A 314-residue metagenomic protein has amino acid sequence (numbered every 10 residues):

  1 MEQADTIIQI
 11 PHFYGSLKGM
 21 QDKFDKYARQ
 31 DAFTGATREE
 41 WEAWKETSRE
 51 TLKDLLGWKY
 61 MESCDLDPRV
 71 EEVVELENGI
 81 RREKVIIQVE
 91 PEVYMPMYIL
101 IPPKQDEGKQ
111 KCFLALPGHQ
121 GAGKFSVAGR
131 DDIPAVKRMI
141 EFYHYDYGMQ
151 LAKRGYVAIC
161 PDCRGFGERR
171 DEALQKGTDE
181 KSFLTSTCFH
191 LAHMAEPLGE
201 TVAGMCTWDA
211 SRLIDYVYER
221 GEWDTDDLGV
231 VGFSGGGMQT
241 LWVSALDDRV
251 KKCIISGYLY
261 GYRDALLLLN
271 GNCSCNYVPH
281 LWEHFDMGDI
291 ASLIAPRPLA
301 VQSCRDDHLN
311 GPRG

Functional and structural regions predicted by a protein language model:
M1-R81, V89, Y94: N-terminal targeting or regulatory segments adjacent to alpha/beta-hydrolase or S9 domains
V74-P134: Glycine-rich active-site/cofactor-binding loop and its immediate structural neighborhood
G108-K109, L114-W208, Y218-E219, D264-L268: Cap/lid segment of the alpha/beta-hydrolase catalytic domain
L114, D227-G229, K252: Residue in the alpha/beta-hydrolase core beta-strand immediately N-terminal to the catalytic nucleophile
F189-E200, T207, R212-L213, V250-S292 (+2 more regions): Mobile cap/lid helix-loop segments that gate and shape the active-site cleft of serine hydrolases
V202, S234-G237: Active-site loop->helix "elbow" adjoining a glycine-rich segment at hydrolase catalytic centers
E222-S234: Alpha/beta-hydrolase fold nucleophile elbow
G237-D248: Short glycine-enriched nucleophile-adjacent loop and the immediately C-terminal alpha-helix near the catalytic center
